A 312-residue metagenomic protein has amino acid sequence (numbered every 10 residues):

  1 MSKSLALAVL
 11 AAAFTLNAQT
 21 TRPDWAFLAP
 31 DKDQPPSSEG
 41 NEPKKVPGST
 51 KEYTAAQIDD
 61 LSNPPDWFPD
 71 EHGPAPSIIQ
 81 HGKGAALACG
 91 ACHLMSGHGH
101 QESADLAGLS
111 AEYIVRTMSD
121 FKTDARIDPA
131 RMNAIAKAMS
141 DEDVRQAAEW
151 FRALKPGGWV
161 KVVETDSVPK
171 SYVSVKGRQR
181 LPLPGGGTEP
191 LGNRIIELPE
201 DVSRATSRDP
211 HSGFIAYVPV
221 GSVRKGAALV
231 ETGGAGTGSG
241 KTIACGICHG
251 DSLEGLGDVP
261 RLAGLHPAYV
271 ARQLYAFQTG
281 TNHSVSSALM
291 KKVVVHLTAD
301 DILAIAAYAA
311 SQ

Functional and structural regions predicted by a protein language model:
M1-L7: Bacterial N-terminal signal peptides that target proteins for export
A8-A18: Hydrophobic h-region of N-terminal signal peptides that target proteins for export in Gram-negative bacteria
Q19-L87, A91, M95, I127-A244 (+1 more regions): Flexible coil segments in periplasmic/lumen-exposed cytochrome c-class electron-transfer proteins
H93, A107, H249, A263 (+1 more regions): Residue-level detector of conserved, well-ordered beta-strand and adjacent loop positions that form binding/recognition
G97, L253: Short functional micro-motifs and their immediate structural scaffolds
H100-L106, G257-A263: Short cysteine/histidine-rich zinc-coordinating motifs and their immediately flanking basic loops
A107-N133, G240, A263-Y269, Q273-L274 (+1 more regions): Extended intrinsically disordered, low-complexity coil regions enriched in Ser, Thr, Gly, Ala and often Pro
V115-R116, R224, A228-E231, I243-G246 (+5 more regions): Long compositionally biased, domain-poor regions of proteins
